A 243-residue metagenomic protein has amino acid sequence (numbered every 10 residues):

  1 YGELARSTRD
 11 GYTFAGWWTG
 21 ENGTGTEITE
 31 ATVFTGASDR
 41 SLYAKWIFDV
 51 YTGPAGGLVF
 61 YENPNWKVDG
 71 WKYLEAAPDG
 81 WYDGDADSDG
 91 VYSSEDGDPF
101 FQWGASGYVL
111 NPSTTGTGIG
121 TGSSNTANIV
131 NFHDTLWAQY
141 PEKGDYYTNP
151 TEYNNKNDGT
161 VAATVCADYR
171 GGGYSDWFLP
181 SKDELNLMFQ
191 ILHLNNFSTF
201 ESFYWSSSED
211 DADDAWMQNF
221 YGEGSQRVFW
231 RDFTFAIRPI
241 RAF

Functional and structural regions predicted by a protein language model:
Y1-F48: Secondary-structure capping and domain/repeat boundary segments
Y1-S7, G84-D85, L187-H193: Short, charged low-complexity linear motifs
R6, A37-R40, Y92-S93, A105 (+5 more regions): Intrinsically disordered, low-complexity segments enriched in Ser/Pro/Gly/Ala and basic residues
F14-G16, I47-F48, N65, G159-V161 (+3 more regions): C-terminal, surface-exposed recognition/capping segments
W17-G20, Y61, A77-D79, M188-I191: Predominantly extracellular/luminal cell-surface or secreted proteins
K45-G172, Y221, R231-F243: Short, compositionally biased
A76, L179-P180: Short hydrophobic beta-strand that contains or immediately precedes a catalytic carboxylate
